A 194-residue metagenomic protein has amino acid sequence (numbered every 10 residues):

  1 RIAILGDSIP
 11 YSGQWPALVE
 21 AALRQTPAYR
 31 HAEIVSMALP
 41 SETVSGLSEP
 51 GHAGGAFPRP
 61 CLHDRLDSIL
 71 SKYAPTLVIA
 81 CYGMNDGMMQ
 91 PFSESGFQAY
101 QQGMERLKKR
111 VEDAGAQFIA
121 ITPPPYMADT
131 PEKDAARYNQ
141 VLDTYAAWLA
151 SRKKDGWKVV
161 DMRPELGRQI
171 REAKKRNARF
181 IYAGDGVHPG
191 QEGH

Functional and structural regions predicted by a protein language model:
R1-Q14, P40-V44: Catalytic nucleophile-elbow at a beta strand-turn-alpha helix junction centered on a G-D-S/GDSL motif, marking
L5, S12, V187-G190, H194: Aromatic-acidic/polar surface patches that form glycan- and anion
A17-V35, E42-E192: Alpha-helical cap/lid subdomain in secreted, periplasmic, or secretory-pathway luminal O-acyl-processing enzymes
